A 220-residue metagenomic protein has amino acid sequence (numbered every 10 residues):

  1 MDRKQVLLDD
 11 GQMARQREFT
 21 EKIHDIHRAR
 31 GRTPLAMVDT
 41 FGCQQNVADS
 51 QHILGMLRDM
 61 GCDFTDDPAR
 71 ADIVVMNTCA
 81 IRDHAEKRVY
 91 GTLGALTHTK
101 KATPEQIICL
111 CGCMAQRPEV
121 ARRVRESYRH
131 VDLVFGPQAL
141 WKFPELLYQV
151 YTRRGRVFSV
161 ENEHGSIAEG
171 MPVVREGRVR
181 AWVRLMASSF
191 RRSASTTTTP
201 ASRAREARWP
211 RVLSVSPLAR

Functional and structural regions predicted by a protein language model:
M1-A194, A201, A219-R220: Proteins enriched for Cys/Gly/acidic motifs involved in redox and nucleic-acid/cofactor modification
T196-S216: Short, low-complexity segments with poor structural confidence in diverse proteins
